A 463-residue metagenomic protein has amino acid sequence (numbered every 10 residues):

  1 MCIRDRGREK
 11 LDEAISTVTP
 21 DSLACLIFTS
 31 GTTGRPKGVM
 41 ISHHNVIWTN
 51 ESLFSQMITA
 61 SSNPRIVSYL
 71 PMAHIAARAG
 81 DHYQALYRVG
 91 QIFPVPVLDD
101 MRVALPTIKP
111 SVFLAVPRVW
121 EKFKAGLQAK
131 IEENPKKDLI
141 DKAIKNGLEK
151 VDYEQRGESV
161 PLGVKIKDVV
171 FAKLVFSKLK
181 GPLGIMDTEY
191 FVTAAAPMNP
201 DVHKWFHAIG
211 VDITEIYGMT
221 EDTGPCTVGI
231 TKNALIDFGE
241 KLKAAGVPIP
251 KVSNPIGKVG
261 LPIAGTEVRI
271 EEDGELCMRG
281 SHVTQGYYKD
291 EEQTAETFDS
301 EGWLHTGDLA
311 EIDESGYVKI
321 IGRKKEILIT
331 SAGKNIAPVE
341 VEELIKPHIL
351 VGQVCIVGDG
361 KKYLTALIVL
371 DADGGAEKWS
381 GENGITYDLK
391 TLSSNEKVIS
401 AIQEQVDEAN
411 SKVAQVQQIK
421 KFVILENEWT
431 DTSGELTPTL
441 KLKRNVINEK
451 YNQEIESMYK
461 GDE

Functional and structural regions predicted by a protein language model:
M1-I3: Short, small-residue-biased leader/transition segments that mark boundaries at the very start of proteins
G7-F28, R35, T59-R65: Conserved pre-ATP/AMP-binding loop-to-beta segment of ANL
A24-N50: Conserved AMP-binding A3 loop
T29, P262, T266-T330, P347: Conserved ATP-binding/catalytic segment of the ANL
I47-R65, M72-F176, D187, D212 (+1 more regions): Conserved AMP-binding/adenylation subdomain of ANL enzymes
F93, V164-K167, G181, D187-T193 (+3 more regions): Conserved ATP-binding loop and adjacent catalytic segment of the adenylate-forming AMP-binding
V283, Y317-K346, G375-E396, Q415-I419 (+2 more regions): Adenylate-forming
Q353-I356, Q403-E463: Conserved C-terminal "lid"/linker of ANL adenylate-forming enzymes
